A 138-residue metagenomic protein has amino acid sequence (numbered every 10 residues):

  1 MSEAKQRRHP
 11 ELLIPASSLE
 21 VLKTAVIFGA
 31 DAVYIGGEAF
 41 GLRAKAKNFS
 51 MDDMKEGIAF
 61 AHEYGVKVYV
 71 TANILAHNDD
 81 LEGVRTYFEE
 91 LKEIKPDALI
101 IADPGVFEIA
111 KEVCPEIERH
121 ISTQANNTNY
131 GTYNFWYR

Functional and structural regions predicted by a protein language model:
M1-R138: Non-catalytic helical/linker scaffolds that mediate oligomerization, partner binding, and domain coupling around large
